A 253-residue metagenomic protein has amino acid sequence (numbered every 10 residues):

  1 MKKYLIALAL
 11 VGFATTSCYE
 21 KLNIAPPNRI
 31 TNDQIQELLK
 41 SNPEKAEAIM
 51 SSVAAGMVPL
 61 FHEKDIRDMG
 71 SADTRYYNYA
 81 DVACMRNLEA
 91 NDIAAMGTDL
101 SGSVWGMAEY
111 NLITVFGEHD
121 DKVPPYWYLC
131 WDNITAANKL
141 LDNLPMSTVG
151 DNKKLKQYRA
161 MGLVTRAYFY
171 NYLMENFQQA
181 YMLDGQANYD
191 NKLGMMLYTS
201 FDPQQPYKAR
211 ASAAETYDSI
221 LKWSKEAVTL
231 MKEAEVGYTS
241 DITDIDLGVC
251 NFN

Functional and structural regions predicted by a protein language model:
M1-N28: Bacterial Sec-dependent N-terminal signal peptides
C18-A83: Membrane-proximal, proline-rich intrinsically disordered regions
D99-F177, R210-A214, V228-Y238: Conserved, well-structured interaction surfaces
N133-L141, M195-Y198, V249-N253: Well-ordered alpha-helical segments within folded domains of soluble proteins
N176-S219: Short coil/linker segments at helix-helix boundaries
M231, Y238-N253: Aromatic- and glycine-enriched pocket-lining scaffold segments that form the walls of small-molecule binding clefts
